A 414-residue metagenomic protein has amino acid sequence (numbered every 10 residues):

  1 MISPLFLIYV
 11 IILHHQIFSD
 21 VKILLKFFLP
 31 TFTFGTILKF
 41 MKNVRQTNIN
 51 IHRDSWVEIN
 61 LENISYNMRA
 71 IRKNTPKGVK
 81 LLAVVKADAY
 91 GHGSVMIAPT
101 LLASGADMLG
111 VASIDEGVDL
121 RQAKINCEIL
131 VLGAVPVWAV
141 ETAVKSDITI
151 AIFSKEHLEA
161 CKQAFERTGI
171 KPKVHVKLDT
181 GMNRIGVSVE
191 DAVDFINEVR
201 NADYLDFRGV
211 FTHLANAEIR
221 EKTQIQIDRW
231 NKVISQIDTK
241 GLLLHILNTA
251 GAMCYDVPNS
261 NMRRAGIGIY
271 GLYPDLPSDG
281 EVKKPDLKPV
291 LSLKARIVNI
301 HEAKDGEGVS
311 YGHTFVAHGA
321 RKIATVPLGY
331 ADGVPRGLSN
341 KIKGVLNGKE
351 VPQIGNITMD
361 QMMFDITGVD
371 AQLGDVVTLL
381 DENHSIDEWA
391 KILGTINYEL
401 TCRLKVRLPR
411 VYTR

Functional and structural regions predicted by a protein language model:
L7, L13-S19, L24, F28-L29 (+1 more regions): Short hydrophobic targeting helices and cationic amphipathic motifs that mediate membrane/organellar targeting
F34, F40-L61, S65, E116 (+4 more regions): Active-site anion/phosphate-binding pocket segments in diverse small-molecule metabolic enzymes
N50-I51, S55-E58, N63-Y66, K73 (+1 more regions): Active-site-proximal beta-alpha core segment in soluble small-molecule metabolic enzymes
